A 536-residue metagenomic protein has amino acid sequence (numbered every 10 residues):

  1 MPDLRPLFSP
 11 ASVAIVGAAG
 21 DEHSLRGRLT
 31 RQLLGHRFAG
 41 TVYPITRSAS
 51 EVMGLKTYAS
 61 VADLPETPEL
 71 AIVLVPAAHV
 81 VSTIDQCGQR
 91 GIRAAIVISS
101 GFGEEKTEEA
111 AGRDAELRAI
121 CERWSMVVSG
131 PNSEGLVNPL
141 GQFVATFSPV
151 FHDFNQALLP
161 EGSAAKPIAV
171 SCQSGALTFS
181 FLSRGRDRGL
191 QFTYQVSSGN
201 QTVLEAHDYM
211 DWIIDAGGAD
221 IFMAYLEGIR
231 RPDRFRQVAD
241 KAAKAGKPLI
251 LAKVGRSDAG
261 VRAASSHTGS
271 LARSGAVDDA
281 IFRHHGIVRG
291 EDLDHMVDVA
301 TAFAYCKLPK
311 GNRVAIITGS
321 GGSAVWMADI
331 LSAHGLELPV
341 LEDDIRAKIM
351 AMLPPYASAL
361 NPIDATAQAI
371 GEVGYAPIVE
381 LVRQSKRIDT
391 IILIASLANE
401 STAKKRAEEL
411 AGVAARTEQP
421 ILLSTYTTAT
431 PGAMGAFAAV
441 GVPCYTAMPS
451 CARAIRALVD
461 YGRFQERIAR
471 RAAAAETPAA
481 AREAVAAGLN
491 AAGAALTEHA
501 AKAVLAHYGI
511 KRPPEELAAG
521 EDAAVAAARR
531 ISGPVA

Functional and structural regions predicted by a protein language model:
M1-A536: Catalytic-core regions of core metabolic enzymes, especially those transforming organic acids/acyl-group intermediates
